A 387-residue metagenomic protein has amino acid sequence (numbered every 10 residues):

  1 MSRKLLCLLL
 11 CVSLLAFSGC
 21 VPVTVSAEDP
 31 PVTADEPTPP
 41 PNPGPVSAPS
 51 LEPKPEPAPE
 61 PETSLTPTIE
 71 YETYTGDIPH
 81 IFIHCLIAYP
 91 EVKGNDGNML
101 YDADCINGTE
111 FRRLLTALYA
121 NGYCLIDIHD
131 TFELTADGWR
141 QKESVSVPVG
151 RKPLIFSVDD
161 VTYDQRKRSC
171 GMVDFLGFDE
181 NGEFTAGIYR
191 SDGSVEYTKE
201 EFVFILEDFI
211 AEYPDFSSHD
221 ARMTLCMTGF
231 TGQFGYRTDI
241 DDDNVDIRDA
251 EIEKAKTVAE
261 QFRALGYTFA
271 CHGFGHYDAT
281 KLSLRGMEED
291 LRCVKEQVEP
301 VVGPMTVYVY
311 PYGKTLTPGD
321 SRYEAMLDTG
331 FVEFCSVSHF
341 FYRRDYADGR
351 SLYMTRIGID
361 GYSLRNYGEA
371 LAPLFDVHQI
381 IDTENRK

Functional and structural regions predicted by a protein language model:
M1-L5, L9: Positively charged n-region of N-terminal signal peptides that target proteins for export
L10-L15: Hydrophobic core
F17-A34: Sec-dependent signal peptide cleavage junction
V32-S64: Ser/Thr/Gly/Pro-rich low-complexity, disordered linker/stalk segments of secreted and cell-surface proteins
E60-I128, R140-S157, Y163-R168, A264 (+2 more regions): C-terminal active-site subregion of NodB/CE4 polysaccharide deacetylases
T73-Q261, L265: Active-site beta->alpha N-cap acidic-glycine motif
F230-Q233, G275-D278, K314-T315: Short, catalytically relevant binding-site loops at active-site mouths
